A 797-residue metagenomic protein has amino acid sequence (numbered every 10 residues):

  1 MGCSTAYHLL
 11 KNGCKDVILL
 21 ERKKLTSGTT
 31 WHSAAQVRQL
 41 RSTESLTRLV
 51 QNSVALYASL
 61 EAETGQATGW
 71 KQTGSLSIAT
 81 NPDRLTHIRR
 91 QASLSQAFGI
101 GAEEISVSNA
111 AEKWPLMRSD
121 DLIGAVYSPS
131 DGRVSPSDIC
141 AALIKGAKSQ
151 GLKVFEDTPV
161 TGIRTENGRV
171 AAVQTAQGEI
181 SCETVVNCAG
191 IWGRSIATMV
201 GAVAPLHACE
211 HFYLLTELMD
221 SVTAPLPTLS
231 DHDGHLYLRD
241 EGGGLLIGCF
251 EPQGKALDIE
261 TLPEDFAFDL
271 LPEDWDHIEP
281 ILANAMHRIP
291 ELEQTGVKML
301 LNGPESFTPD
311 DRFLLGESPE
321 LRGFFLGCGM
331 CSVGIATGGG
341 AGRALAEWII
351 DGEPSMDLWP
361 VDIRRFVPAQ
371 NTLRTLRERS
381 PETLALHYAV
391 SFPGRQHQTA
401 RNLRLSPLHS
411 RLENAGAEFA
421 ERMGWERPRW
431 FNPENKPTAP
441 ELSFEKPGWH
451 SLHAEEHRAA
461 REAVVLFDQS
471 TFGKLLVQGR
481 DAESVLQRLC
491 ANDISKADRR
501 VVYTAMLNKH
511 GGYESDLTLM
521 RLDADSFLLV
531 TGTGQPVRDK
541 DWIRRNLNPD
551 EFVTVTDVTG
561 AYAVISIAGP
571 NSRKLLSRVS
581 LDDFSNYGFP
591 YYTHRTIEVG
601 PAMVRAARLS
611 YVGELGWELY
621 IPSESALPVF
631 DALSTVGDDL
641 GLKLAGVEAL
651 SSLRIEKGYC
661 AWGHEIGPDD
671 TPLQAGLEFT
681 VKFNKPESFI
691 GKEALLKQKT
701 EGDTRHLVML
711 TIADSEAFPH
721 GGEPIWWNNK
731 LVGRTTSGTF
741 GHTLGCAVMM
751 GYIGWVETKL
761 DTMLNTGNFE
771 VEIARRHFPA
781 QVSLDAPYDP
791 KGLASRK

Functional and structural regions predicted by a protein language model:
S4, G162-E273, P280-E291, L373-Q396 (+3 more regions): Flavin-dependent oxidoreductases
L10-T30: Glycine-rich FAD pyrophosphate-binding loop
A34-Q36, S42, D131-P136, D233-Y237 (+6 more regions): Glycine-rich phosphate/pyrophosphate-binding beta-alpha loops
A34-Q39, S75-S77, V200-A224, P280 (+5 more regions): Central beta-strand plus flanking loop segment that forms part of the substrate or channel wall within the catalytic
A35-K113, D233-L238, G242-G244, D265 (+4 more regions): Dinucleotide-binding Rossmann-like beta1-alpha1 core, especially the glycine-rich loop that anchors the ADP
A58-S59, K71, T80-E156, G162-R169 (+3 more regions): Flavin (FAD/FMN) cofactor-binding and adjacent substrate-gating region of FAD-dependent oxidoreductase domains
P136, D233, G242, E264 (+1 more regions): C-terminal catalytic lobe of FAD-dependent flavoproteins
M356, I363-K797: Glycine/proline-enriched, intrinsically flexible loops and inter-domain linkers
